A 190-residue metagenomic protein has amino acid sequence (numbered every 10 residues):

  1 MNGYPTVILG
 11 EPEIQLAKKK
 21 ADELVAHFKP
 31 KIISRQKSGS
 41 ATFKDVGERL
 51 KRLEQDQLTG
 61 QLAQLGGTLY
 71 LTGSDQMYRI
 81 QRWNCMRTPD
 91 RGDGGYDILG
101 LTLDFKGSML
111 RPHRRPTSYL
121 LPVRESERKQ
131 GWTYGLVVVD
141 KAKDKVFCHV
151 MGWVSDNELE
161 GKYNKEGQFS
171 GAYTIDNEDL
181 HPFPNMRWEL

Functional and structural regions predicted by a protein language model:
M1-L99, K106-L190: Nucleic-acid endonuclease domains
